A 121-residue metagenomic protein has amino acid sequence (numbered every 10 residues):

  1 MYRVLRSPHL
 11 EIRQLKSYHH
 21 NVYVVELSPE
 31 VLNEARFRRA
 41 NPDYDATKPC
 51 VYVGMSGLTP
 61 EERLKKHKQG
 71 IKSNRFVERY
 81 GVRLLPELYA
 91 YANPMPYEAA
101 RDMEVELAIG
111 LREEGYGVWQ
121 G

Functional and structural regions predicted by a protein language model:
M1-K65, E98-V105: GIY-YIG nuclease catalytic motif and its immediate N-terminal context
L58-E61, K65-G121: Aromatic/basic micro-patches that form nucleic-acid/chromatin recognition or nuclease catalytic surfaces
